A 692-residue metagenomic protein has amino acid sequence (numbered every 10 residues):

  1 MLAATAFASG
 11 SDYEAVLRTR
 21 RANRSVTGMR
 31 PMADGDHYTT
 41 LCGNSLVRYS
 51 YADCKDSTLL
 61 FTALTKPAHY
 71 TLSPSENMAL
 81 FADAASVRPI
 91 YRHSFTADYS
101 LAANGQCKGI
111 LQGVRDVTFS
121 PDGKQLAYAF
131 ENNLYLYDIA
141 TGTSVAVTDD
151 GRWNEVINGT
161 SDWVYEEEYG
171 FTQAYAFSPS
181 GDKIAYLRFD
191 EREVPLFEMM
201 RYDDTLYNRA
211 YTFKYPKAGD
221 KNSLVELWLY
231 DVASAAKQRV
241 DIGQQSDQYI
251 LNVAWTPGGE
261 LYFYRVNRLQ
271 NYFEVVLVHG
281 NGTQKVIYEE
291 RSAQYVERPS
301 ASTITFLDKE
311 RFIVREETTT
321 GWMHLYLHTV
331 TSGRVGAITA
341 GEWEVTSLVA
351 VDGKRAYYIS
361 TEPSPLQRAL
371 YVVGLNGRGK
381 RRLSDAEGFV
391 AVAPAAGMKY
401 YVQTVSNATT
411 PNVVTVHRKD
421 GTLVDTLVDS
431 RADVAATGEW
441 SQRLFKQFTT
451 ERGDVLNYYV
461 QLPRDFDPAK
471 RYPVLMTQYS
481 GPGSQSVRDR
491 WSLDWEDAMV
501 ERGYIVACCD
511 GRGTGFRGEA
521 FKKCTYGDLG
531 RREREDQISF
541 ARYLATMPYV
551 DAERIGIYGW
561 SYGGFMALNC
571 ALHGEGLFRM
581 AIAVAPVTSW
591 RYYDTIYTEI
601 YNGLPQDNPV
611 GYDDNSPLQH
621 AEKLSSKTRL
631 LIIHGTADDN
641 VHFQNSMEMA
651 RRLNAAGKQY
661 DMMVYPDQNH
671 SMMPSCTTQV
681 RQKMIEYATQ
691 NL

Functional and structural regions predicted by a protein language model:
M1-D12, T636: Bacterial Sec-dependent N-terminal signal peptides
F7-P394, K399-Y400, T410, H417: Beta-propeller folds
L196, A254, A391-L692: Serine-hydrolase catalytic core recognition
